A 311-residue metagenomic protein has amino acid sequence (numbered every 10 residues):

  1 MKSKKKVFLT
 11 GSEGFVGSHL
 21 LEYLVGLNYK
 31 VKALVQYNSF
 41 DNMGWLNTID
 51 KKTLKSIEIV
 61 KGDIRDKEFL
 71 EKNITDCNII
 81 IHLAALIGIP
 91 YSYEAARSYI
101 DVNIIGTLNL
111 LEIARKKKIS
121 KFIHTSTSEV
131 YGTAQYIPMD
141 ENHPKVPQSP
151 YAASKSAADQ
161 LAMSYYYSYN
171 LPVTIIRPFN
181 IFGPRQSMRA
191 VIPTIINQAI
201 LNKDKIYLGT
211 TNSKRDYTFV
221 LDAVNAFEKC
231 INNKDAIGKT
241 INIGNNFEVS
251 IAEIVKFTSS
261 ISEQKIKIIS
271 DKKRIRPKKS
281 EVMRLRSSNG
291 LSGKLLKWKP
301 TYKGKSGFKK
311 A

Functional and structural regions predicted by a protein language model:
M1-I181: N-terminal Rossmann-like NAD(P)+-binding domain of SDR-like oxidoreductases, especially those catalyzing
S12, Y37-N38, P184-S187, T211 (+1 more regions): Structured loop/turn residues at secondary-structure junctions
E22-G26, A33, E58, G62 (+1 more regions): C-terminal substrate-binding subdomain of Rossmann-fold SDR/epimerase-dehydratase oxidoreductases
M43-L46, D159, P193, A252 (+1 more regions): Short, surface-exposed alpha-helical segments at coil->helix boundaries
N109, N180, Q186, S213-R215: Heptad-repeat alpha-helical coiled-coil signaling segments
A114, Y166, A199, C230-I231: Hydrophobic pocket-lining residues that define ligand/cofactor binding sites across diverse proteins
I137, M188-Q198: A glycine/serine/threonine-rich, flexible loop-to-helix segment that serves as the NAD(P) cofactor-binding "lid"
A157, L161, Y165, T194-I195 (+2 more regions): Hydrophobic alpha-helix immediately C-terminal to the catalytic Tyr-X-X-X-Lys motif of short-chain
